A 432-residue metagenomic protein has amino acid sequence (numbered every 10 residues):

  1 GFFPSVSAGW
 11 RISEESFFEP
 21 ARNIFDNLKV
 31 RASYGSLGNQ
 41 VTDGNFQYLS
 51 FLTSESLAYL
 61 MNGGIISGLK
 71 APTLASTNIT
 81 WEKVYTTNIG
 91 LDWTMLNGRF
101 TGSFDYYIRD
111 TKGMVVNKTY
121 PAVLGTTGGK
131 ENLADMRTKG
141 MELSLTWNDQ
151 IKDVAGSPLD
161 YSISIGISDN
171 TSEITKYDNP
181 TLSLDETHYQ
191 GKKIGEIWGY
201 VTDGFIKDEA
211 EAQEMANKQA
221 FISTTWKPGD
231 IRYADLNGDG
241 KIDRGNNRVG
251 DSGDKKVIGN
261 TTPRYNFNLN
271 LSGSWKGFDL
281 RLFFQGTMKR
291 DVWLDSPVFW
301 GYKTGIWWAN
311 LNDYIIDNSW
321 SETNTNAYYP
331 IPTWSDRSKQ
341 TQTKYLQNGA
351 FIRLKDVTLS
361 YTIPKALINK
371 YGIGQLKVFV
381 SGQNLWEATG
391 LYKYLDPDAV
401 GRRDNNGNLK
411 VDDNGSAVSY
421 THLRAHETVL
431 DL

Functional and structural regions predicted by a protein language model:
F2-W10, L28-V30, A75, Y85-L91 (+7 more regions): Hydrophobic, lipid-facing positions within transmembrane beta-strands of outer-membrane proteins
I12-E14, Y34-G38, Y106-K112, D149-I151 (+6 more regions): Transmembrane beta-strands of outer-membrane beta-barrel pores
S13-L28, L96-R99, Q150-Y161, I174-D178 (+1 more regions): Short loop/turn motifs that connect adjacent beta-strands in outer-membrane beta-barrel proteins
E19-K83, T101-M136, D178, L182-L184: Solvent-exposed loop/turn elements at secondary-structure boundaries
F46, E131, Q150-T261, G301 (+4 more regions): Conserved small-residue
N62-M95, R99-T101, K192-F283, T325-I368: Outer-membrane beta-barrel transmembrane strand signature
Y233, T287-K377, S381-Q383, L395 (+1 more regions): Extracytoplasmic gating/loop element in the C-terminal half of outer-membrane beta-barrel translocons and assembly
T421-T428: Conserved small/polar residues in nucleotide/adenosyl-binding loops
